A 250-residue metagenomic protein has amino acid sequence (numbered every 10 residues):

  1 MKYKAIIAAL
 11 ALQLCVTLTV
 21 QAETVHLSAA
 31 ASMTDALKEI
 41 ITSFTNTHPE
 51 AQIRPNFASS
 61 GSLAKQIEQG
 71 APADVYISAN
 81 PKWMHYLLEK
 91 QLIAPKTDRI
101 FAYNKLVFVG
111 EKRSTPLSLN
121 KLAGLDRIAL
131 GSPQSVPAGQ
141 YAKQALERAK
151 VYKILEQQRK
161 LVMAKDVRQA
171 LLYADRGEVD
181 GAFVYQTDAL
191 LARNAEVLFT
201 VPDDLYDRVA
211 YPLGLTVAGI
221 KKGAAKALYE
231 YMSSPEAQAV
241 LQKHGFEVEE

Functional and structural regions predicted by a protein language model:
M1-K2: N-terminal secretory signal peptides that target proteins for export/translocation
A5-T17: Bacterial N-terminal signal peptides
A22-T47, Q52-F57, G61, K65-Q69 (+3 more regions): Exported/periplasmic ABC-transporter solute-binding proteins
